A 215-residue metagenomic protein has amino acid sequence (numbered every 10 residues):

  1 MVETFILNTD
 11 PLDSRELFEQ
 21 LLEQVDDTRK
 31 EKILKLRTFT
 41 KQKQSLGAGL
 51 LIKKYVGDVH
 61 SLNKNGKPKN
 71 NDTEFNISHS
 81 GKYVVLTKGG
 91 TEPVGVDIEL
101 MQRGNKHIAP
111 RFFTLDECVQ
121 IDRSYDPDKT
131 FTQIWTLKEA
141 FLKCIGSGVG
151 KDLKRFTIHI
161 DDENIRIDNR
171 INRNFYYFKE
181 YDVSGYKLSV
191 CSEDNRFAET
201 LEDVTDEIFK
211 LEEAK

Functional and structural regions predicted by a protein language model:
M1-K215: Core catalytic alpha/beta fold that binds nucleotide/phospho-ligands
